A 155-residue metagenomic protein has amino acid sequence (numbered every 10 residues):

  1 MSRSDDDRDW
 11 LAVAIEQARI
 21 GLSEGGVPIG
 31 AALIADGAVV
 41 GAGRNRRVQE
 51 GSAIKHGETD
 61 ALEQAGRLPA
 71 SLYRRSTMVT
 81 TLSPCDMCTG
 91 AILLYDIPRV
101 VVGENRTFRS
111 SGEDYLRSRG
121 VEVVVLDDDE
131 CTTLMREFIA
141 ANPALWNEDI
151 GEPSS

Functional and structural regions predicted by a protein language model:
M1-G21, G90-S155: Zinc-dependent deaminase
V27, L72-R74, D96: Short loop/turn motifs at secondary-structure junctions
I29-G37: Short beta-strand scaffold segments in enzyme catalytic cores
R46-D60: A short, polar/charged loop-to-alpha-helix boundary motif
K55, T80-P98: Local cysteine-cluster metal-coordination motifs and their immediate loop/turn environment, predominantly Fe-S cluster
A70-S83: Immediate flanking context of iron-sulfur cluster ligation sites
